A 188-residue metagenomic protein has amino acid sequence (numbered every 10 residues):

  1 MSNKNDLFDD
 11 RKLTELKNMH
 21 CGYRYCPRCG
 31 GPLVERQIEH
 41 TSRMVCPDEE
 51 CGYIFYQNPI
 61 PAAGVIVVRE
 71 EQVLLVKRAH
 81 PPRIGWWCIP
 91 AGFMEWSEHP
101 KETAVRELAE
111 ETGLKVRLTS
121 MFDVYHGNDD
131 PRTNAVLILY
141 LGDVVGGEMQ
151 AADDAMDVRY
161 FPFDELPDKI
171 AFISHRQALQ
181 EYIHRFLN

Functional and structural regions predicted by a protein language model:
M1-G22, D168, E181-N188: A broadly conserved sequence feature marking short terminus-proximal activation segments in nucleic acid-centric
L13-L16, V68-E110: Conserved Nudix-box catalytic region and its N-terminal flanking loop in Nudix hydrolases and closely related
E15-G64: Acidic, metal-coordinating catalytic segment for phosphate/diphosphate chemistry, firing primarily on the Nudix
Y25, V45, I66, L75 (+2 more regions): Conserved hydrophobic/aromatic beta-strand scaffold that supports enzyme active sites
P27, V34, G52, L74 (+3 more regions): Nucleotide phosphate-binding site architecture
T41, N58-A62, V68-E70, P82-I84 (+2 more regions): Short connector loops at helix/strand junctions that flank enzyme active sites, especially segments positioning acidic
D48, R78, A91, G142 (+1 more regions): Active-site donor-binding loop signature of nucleotide-sugar glycosyltransferases
M94-L118, D123-E181: Unchanged
